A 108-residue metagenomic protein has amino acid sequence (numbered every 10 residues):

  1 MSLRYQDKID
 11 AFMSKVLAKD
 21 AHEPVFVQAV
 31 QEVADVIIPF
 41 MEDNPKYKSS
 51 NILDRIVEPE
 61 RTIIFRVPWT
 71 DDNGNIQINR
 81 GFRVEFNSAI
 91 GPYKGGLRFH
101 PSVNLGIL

Functional and structural regions predicted by a protein language model:
M1-L108: N-terminal ligand-binding/catalytic initiation module
